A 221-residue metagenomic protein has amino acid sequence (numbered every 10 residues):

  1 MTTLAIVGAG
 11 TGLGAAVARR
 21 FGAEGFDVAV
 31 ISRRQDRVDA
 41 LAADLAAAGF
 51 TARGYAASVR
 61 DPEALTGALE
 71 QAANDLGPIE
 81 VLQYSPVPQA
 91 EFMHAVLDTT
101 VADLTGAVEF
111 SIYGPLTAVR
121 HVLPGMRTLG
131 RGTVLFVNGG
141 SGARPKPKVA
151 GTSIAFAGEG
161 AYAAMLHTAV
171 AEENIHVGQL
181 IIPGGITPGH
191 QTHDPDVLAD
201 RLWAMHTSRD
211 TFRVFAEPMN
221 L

Functional and structural regions predicted by a protein language model:
G10-T11: Conserved glycine-rich cofactor-binding loop
G25-A40: Conserved glycine-rich Rossmann-like NAD(P)H-binding loop of the short-chain dehydrogenase/reductase
L45-E63: Rossmann-fold cofactor-recognition segment
A48-T51, Q71-Y84, T207-T211: A glycine-rich helix->loop->beta "capping" turn within Rossmann-like NAD(P)(H)-dependent oxidoreductase domains
G67-N74, H94-D98, A102-E109: Active-site Tyr-X3-Lys motif and surrounding loop/helix of classical short-chain dehydrogenase/reductase
A68, Q83, A107, G114-V122: Hydrophobic positions on the long internal alpha-helix of Rossmann-like NAD(P)-dependent oxidoreductase domains
P88, V101-V108, G114-P115, T128 (+3 more regions): Catalytic loop of short-chain dehydrogenase/reductase
G160-A164, A171-L221: C-terminal helical subdomain
